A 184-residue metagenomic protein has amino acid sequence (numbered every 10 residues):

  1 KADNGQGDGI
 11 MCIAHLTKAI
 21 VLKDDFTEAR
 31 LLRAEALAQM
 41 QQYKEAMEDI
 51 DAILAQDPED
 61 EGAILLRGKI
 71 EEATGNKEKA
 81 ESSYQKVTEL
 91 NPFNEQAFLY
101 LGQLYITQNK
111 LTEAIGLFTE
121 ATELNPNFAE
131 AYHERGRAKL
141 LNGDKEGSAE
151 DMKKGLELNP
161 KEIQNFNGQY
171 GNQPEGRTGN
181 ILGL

Functional and structural regions predicted by a protein language model:
D3-K18, M40-A52, A73-K86, Q108-E120 (+1 more regions): Structural signature of tandem alpha-helical TPR/SEL1-like repeats, specifically the intra-repeat loop/turn
D3-N4, L31, A38, L65 (+4 more regions): Position-specific recognition of the canonical hydrophobic site in helix A of tetratricopeptide repeat
T27-E28, E61-G62, E95-Q96, A129-E130 (+1 more regions): Helix-start (N-cap) detector for alpha-helical repeat units in TPR-like alpha-solenoids, especially tetratricopeptide
E28-A73, K86: A generic tandem-repeat structural signature
L32, L66, Y100, E134 (+1 more regions): Canonical tetratricopeptide repeat
L141, K145-L184: Terminal, low-structured helical/coil segments at or just beyond the last alpha-helical repeat
